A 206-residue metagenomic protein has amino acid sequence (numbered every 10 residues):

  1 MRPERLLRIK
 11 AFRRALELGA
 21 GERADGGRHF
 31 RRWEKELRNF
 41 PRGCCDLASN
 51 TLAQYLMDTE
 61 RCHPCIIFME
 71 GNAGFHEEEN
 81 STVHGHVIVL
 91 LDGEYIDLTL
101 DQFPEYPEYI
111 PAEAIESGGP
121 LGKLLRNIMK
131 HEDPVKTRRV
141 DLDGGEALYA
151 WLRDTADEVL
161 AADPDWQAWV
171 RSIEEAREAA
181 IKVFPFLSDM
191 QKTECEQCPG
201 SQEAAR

Functional and structural regions predicted by a protein language model:
M1-R206: A structural boundary/capping signal
